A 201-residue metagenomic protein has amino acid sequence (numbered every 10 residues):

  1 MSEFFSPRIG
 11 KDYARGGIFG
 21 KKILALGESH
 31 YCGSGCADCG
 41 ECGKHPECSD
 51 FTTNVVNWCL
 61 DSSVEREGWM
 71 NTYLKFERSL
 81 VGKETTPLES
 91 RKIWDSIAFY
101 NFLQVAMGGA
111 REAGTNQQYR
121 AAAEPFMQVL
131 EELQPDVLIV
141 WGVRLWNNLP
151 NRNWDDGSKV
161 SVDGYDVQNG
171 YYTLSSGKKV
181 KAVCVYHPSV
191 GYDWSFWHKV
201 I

Functional and structural regions predicted by a protein language model:
M1-L133, V137, V143-L145: A polyanion-binding, active-site-adjacent surface
C42, A113-M127, N147-I201: C-terminal capping/extension of enzyme domains
